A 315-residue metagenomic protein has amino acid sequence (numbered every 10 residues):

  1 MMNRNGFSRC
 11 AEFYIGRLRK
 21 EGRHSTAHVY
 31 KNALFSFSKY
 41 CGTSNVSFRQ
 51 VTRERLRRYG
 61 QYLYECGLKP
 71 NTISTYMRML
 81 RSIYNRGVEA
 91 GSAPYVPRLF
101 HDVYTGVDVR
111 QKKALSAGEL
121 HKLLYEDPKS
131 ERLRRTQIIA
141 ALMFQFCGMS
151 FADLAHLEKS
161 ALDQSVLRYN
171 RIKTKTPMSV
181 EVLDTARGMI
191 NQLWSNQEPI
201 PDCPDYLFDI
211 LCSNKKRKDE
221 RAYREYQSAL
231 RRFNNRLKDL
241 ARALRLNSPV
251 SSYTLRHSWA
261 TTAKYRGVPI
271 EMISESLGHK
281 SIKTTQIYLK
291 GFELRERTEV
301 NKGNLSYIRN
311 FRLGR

Functional and structural regions predicted by a protein language model:
E12-S25, L34-Q111, E126: N-terminal core-binding DNA-recognition domain of tyrosine recombinases/integrases
L99-F151, A155: Basic, Lys/Arg- and aromatic-enriched nucleic-acid-binding interface segment
A114, R171-K175, S213-K215, L277-K302: Catalytic-site neighborhood detector that most strongly recognizes the C-terminal catalytic loop/helix of tyrosine
K129, E225, N234-E275: Short, basic (Lys/Arg/His-rich) helix/loop patches that form interaction surfaces in the mid-to-C-terminal regions
H156-Q192: Conserved tyrosine-mediated DNA breakage-rejoining catalytic core shared by Y-recombinases
S160-V166, L246-S248, V268-L289, L313-R315: Short, polar N-cap/turn motifs at the start of nucleic acid-interacting alpha helices
E181-D184, L193, K290-R315: DNA/chromatin major-groove-contacting recognition/catalytic segments
L183-N247: Active-site/catalytic core of tyrosine-dependent DNA strand-transfer enzymes
